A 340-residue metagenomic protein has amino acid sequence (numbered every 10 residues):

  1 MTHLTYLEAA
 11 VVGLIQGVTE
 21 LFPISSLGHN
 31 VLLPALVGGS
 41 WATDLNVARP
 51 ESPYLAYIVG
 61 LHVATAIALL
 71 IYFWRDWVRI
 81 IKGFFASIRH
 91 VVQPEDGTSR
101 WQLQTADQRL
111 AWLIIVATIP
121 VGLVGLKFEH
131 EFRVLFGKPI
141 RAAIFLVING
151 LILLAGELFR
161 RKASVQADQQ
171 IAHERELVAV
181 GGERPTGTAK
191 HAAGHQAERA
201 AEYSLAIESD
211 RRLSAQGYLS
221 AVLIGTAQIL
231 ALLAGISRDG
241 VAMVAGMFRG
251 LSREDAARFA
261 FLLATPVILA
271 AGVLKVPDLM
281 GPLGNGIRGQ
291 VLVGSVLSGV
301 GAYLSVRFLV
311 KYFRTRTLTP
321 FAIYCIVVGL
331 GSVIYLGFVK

Functional and structural regions predicted by a protein language model:
M1-K340: Multi-pass membrane proteins that catalyze or facilitate reactions on polyprenyl-/lipid-phosphate substrates and their
